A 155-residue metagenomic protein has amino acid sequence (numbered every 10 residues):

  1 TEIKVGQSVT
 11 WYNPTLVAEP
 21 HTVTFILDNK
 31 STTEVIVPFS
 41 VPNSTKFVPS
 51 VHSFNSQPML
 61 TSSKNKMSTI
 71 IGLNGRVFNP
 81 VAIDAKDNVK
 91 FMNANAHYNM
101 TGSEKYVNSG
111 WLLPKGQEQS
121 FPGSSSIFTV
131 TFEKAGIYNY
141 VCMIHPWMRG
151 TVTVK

Functional and structural regions predicted by a protein language model:
T1-K155: Extracytoplasmic copper-binding redox domains, predominantly the cupredoxin/blue-copper superfamily
